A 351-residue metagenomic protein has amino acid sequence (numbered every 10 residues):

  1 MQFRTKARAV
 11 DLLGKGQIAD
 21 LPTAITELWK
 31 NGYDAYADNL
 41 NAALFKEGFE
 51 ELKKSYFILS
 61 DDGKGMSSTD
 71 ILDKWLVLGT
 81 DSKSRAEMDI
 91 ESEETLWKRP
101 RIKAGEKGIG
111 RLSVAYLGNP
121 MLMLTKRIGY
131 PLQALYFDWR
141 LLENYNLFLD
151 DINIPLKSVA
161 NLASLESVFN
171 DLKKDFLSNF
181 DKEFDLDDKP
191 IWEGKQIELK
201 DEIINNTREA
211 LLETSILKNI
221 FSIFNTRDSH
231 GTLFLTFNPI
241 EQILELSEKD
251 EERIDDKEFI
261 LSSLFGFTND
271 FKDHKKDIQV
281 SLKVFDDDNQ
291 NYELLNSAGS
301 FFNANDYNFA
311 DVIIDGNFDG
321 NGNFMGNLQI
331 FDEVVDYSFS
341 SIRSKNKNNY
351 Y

Functional and structural regions predicted by a protein language model:
M1-T232, N238: GHKL (Bergerat-fold) ATPase N-terminal catalytic module, capturing the glycine-rich phosphate-binding loop and acidic
Q2, S158, L165, D250-K257 (+2 more regions): Intrinsic-disorder-associated interaction segments
G16, Q196, L233, T268-D270 (+4 more regions): Compositionally biased, intrinsically disordered low-complexity regions
T23, T69, Q133, K174 (+8 more regions): Generic detection of intrinsically disordered/low-complexity segments and helix-coil linkers/edges
E47, I128, R140-Y145, V159 (+8 more regions): Generic structural motif
F234-E241, E251-S297, F302-D306, A310: Long, charge-dense tracts
L244-S247: Solvent-exposed, non-transmembrane alpha-helical starts
I278-Y351: GHKL/Bergerat-fold ATPase module in large chromosome/replication-associated machines
